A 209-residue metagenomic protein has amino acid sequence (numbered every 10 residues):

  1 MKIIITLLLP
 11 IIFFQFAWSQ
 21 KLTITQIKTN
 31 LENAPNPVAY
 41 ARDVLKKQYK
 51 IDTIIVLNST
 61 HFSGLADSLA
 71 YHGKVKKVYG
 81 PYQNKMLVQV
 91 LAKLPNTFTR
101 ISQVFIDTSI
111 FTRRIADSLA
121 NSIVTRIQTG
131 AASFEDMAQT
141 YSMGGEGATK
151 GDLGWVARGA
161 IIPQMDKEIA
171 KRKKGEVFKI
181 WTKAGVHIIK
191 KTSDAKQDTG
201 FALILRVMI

Functional and structural regions predicted by a protein language model:
M1-T25: Bacterial Sec-dependent N-terminal signal peptides
Q20-K74: Start-of-domain marker
Q20-L31, I51-S59, K85-T129, M143-D166 (+1 more regions): Well-structured core secondary-structure elements of compact alpha/beta domains
L57-Y79, D152, R158-I161, A170: A cross-family detector of function-defining hotspots
V75-N84, V177-K183: Short acidic-hydrophobic surface loop/beta-edge motif
G130-F134: Loop/turn elements at helix/coil->beta-strand transitions in domains of secreted/extracellular proteins
K167-S193: A cross-kingdom feature marking charged/low-complexity
